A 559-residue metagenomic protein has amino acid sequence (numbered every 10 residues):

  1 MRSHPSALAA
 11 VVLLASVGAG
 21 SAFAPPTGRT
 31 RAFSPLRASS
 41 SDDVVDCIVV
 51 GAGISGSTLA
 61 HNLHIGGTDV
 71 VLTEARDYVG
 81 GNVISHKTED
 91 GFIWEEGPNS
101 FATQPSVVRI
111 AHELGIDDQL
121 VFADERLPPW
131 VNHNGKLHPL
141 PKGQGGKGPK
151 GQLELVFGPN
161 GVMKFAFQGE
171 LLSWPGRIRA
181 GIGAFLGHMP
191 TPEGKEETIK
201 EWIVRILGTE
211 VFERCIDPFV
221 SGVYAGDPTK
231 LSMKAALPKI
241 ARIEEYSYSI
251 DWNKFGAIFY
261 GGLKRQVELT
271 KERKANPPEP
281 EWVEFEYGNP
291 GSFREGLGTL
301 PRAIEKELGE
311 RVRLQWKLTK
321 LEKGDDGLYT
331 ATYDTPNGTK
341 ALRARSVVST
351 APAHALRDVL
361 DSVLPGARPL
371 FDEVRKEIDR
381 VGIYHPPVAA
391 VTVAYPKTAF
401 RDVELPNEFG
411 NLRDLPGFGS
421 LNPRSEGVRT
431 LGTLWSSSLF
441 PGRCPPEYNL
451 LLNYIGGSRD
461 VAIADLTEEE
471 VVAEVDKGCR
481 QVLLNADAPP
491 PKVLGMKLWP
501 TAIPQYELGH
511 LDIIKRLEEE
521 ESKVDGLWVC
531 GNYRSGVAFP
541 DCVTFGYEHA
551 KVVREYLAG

Functional and structural regions predicted by a protein language model:
M1-G28, A32: N-terminal chloroplast transit peptides
V44-L72: N-terminal Rossmann-like FAD-binding beta1-loop-alpha1 element of flavoenzymes
H64-K87: Glycine-rich FAD pyrophosphate-binding loop
G66, E310, L314-L451, S458-A464 (+1 more regions): Mid-domain catalytic core of redox enzymes that form a hydrophobic substrate pocket/lid adjacent to a catalytic redox
E89-T191: Dinucleotide-binding Rossmann-like beta1-alpha1 core, especially the glycine-rich loop that anchors the ADP
K142-Q144, L415, G427-G559: Conserved flavin/dinucleotide-binding core of flavoenzymes
G176-L321, G327-L328, R343: Active-site/ligand-binding neighborhood in enzyme catalytic cores
E201, V267-G298, R302, N337-G338 (+2 more regions): Conserved FAD/dinucleotide-binding core of flavoprotein oxidoreductases
